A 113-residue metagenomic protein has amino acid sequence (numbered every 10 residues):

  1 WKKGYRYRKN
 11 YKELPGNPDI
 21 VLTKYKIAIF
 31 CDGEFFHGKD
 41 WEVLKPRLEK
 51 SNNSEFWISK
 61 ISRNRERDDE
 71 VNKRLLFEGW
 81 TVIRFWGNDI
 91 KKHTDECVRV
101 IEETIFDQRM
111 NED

Functional and structural regions predicted by a protein language model:
W1-D113: Nucleic-acid endo/exonuclease domains
